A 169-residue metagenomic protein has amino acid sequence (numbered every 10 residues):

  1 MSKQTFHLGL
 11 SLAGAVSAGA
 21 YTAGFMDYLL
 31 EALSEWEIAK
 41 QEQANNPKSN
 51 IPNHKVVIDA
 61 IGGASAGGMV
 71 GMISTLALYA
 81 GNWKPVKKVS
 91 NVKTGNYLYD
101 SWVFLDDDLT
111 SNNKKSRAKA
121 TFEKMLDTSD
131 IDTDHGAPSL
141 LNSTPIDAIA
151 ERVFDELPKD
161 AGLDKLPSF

Functional and structural regions predicted by a protein language model:
K3, G19-K159: Patatin-like phospholipase
K3-G9: Extreme N-terminal starter segment of soluble prokaryotic enzymes
L10-A15, G67: Conserved catalytic block of serine-dependent lipid acyl chemistry
D160-F169: Short, intrinsically disordered, charge-balanced linker/junction segments flanking boundaries in proteins
